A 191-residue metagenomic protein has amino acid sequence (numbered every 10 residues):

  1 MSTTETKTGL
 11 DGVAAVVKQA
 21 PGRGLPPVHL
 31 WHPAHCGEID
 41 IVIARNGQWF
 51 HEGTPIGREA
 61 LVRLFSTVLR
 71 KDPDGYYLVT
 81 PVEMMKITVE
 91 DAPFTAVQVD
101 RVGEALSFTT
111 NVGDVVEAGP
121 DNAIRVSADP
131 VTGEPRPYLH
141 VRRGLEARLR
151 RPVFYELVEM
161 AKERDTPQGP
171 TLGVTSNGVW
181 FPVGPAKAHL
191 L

Functional and structural regions predicted by a protein language model:
M1-L191: Long, non-globular segments of proteins
